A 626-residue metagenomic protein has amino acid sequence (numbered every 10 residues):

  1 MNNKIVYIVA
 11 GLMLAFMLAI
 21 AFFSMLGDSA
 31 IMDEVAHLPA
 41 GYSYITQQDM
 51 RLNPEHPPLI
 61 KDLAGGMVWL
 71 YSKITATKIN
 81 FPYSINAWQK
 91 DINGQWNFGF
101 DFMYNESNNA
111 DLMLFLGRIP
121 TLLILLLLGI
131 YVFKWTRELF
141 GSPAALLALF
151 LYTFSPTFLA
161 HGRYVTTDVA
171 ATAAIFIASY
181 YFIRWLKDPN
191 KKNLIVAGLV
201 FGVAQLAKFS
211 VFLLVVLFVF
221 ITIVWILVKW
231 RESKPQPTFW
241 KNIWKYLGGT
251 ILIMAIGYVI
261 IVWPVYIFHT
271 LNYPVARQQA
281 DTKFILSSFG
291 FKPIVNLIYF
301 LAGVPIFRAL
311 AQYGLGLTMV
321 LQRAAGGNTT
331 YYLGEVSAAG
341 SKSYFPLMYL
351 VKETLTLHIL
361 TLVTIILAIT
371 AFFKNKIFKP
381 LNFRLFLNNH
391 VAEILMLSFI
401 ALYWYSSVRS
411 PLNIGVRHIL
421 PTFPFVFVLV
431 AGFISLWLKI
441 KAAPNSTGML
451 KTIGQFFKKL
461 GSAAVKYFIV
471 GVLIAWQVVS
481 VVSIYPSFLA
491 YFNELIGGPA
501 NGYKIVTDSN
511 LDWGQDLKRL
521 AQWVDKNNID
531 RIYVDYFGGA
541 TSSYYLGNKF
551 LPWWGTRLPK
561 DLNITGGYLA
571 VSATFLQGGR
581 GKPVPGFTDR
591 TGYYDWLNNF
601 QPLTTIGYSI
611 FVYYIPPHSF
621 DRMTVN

Functional and structural regions predicted by a protein language model:
N2-I8, E138, W230-L252, I365-L397 (+1 more regions): Membrane-interface helix-loop-helix junctions at transmembrane boundaries of multi-pass membrane enzymes, predominantly
G11, V216-V219, I251-A255, F373-K374 (+3 more regions): Signature aromatic-anchored transmembrane alpha helix within multi-pass, membrane-resident enzymes that catalyze glycan
G27-A30, L114, A160-D168, F209 (+5 more regions): Membrane-interface catalytic loops of GT-C/OST-like multi-pass glycosylation enzymes that act
M50-P120, V275-A339: Interfacial juxtamembrane loops and adjacent helix segments that form the catalytic/substrate-binding surfaces
I119-L139, I177, Y181, I366-F373: Transmembrane-helix motifs of polytopic, lipid-linked glycan transferases
A148-T153, Y180, F201, Q205: Short helix- or helix-capping micro-motifs that position conserved polar/aromatic residues at function-defining sites
A178-N193: Membrane-interface transmembrane helices that cradle and orient dolichyl/undecaprenyl
N296, L333, I453-L460, A475 (+1 more regions): C-terminal luminal/periplasmic domains and tails of membrane-associated envelope-modifying transferases
